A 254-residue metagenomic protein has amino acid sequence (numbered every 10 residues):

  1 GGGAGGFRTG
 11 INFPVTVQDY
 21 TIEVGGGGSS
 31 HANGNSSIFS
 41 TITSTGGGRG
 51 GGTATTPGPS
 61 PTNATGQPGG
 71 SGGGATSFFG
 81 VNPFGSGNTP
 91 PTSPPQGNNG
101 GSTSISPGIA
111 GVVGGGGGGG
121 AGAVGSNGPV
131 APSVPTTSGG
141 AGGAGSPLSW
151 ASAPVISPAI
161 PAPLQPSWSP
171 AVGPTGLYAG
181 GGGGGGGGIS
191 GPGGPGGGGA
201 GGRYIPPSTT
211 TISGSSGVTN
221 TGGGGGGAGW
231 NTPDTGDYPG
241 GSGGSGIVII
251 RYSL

Functional and structural regions predicted by a protein language model:
G1-L254: Low-complexity, glycine/proline-biased repetitive segments and flexible coils/loops
